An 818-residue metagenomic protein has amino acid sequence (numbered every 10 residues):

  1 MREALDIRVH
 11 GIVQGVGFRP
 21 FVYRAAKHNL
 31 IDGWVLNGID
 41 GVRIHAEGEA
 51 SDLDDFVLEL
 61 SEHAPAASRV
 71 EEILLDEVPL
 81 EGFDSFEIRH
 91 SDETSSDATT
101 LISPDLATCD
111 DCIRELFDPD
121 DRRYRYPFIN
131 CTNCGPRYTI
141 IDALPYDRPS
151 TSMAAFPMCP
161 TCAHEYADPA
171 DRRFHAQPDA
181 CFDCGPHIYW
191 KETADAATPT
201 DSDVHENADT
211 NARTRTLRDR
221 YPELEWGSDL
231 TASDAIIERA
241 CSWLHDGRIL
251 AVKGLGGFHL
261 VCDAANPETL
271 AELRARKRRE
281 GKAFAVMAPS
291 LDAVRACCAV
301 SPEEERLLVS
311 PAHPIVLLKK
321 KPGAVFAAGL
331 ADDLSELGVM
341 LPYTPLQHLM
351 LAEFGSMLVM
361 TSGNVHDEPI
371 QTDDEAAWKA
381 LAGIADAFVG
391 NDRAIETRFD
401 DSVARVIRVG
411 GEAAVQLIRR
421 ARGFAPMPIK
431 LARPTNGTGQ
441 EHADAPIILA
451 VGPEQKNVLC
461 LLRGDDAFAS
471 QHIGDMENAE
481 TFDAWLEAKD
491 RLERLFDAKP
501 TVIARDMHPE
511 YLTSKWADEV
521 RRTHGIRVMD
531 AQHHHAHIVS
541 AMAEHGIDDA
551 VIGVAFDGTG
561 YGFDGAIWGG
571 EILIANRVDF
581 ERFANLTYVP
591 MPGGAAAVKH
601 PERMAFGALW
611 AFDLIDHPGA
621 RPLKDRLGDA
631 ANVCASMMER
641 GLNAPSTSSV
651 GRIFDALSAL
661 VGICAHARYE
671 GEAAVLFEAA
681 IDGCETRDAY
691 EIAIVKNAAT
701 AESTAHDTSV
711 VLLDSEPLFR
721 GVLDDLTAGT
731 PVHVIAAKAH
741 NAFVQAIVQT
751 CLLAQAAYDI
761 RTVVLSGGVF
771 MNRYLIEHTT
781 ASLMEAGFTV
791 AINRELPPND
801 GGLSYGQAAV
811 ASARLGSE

Functional and structural regions predicted by a protein language model:
M1-P178, F182, P186-Y189: Intrinsically disordered, low-complexity, mixed-charge
H63, E165, R173, F354-G437 (+2 more regions): Internal gly/pro-rich beta-alpha loop/helix module that stabilizes soluble enzyme cofactors or their anionic handles
E77, I249, G257-K320: A phosphate-binding glycine/aspartate-rich beta-alpha loop in the early core of alpha/beta enzymes
G185-H187, P453-D483, E487-R491, G607-I760 (+1 more regions): A contiguous, well-structured pocket-lining segment that forms one wall/lid of small-molecule binding clefts in soluble
A251, D497-P509, V528, Y758-V769: Short glycine-rich phosphate-binding loop at a beta-alpha junction
R295-V300, L349, I370-A377, S402 (+3 more regions): Conserved phosphate-binding catalytic cores of ATP/NTP-utilizing and phosphoryl-transfer enzymes
D506, H524-H537, R761-S766, R773 (+1 more regions): Conserved phosphate-binding/catalytic loops in two-lobed NTP-binding clefts
M542-W610, I615-P618, E639, T647-S648 (+3 more regions): Active-site histidine-anchored catalytic micro-motif
